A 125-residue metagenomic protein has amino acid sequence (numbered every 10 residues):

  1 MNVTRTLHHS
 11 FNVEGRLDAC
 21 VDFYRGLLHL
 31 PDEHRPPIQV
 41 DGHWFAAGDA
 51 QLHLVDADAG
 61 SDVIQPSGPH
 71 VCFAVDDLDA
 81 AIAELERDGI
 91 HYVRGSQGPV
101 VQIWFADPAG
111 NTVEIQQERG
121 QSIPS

Functional and structural regions predicted by a protein language model:
M1-N2, R87-S125: Vicinal oxygen chelate
M1-V21, P69-V71, Q121-S125: N-terminal beta-strand motif that seeds the catalytic metal site of vicinal oxygen chelate
T6, G42, G68, V100-Q102: Conserved positions at the start
S10-Q51: Core segments of cupin and vicinal oxygen chelate
H34-P37, P69, R94-S96: Short beta-strand
A50-H53, V63, G110-E114: Short, charged/polar, Gly/Pro-enriched secondary-structure boundary elements
I64-L85, I90: Mid-chain, well-packed structural core segment of small domains
